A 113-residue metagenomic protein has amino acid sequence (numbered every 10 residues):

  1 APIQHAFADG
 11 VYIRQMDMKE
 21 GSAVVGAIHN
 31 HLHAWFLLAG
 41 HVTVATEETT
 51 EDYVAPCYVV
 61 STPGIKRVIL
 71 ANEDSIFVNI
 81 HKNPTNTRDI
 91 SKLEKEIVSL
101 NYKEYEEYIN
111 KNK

Functional and structural regions predicted by a protein language model:
A1-Q15, E47, L93, S99-K113: A short, N-terminal "cap"/entry segment at the start of jelly-roll beta-barrel domains of the cupin/DSBH fold
Y12-N30: Conserved short histidine dyad/triad with adjacent acidic residue
S22, N30-H31, T49, G64-I65 (+1 more regions): A generic "binding-loop/recognition-motif" signal
V25, V44-T46, S61, N79: Short hydrophobic/aromatic-rich beta-strand segments that constitute the beta-sheet cores of beta-sandwich/beta-barrel
H29-E48: Glycine- and acidic-residue-biased ligand/ion/polar-headgroup-sensing regions
T43, P56-Y58, K95-I97: A beta-strand edge to alpha-helix "cap/lid" segment located at domain peripheries
T46-R67: Short acidic-glycine-tyrosine-enriched beta hairpin
T62-S91: Ligand-binding loop in jelly-roll beta-barrel domains
